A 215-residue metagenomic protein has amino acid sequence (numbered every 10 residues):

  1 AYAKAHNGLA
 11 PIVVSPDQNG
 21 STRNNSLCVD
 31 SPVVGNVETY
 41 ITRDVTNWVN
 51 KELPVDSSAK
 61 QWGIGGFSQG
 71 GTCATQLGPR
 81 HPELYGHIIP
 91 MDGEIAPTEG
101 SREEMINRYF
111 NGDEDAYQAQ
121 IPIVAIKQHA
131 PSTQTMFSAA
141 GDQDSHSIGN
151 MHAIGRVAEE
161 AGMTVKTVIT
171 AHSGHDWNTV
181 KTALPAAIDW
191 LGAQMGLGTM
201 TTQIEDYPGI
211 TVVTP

Functional and structural regions predicted by a protein language model:
A1-P215: Non-catalytic cap/lid and distal C-terminal segments of serine-dependent acyl enzymes
